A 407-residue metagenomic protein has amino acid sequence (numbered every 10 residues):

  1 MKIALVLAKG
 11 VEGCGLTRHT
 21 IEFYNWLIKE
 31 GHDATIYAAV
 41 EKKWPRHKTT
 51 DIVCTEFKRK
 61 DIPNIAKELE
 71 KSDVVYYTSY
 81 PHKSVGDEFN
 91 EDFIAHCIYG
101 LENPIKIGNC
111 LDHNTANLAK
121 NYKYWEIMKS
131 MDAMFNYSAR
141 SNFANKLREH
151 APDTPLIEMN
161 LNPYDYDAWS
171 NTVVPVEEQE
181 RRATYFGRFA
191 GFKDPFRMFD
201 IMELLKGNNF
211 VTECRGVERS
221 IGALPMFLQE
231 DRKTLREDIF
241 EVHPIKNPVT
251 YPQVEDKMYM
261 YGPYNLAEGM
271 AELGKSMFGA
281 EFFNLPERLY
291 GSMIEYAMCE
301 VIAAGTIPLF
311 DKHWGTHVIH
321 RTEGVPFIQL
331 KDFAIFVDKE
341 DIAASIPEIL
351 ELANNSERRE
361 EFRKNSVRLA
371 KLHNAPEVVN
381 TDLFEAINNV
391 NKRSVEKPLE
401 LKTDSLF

Functional and structural regions predicted by a protein language model:
L7-C14, I21, W26-L69, V217-L224: N-terminal strand-loop element at the rim of the active site of nucleotide-sugar-dependent glycosyltransferases
L7-H19, F192-K193, R288-S292: A short, glycine/small-residue-rich beta-strand->loop->alpha-helix junction that serves as a flexible
G15, E340, N354-V395: A charged, aromatic-enriched C-terminal amphipathic alpha-helix characteristic of glycosyltransferases across folds
W26, Y166-N171, V176-L266: Conserved catalytic-core segment of nucleotide-activated headgroup transferases in glycan assembly
F57-P63, R232-S276, N284-R288, W314 (+1 more regions): Conserved active-site histidine-acidic residue motif and adjacent donor-binding/catalytic loop of glycosyltransferases
N114-L156, Y164-A168: A short, active-site helix/loop in glycosyltransferases that binds the activated sugar's phosphate group
K193, A267, E281-C299, L309-T322 (+1 more regions): Nucleotide-sugar-dependent
H317-I349: Change "using UDP/GDP/dTDP sugars" to "using nucleotide sugars
